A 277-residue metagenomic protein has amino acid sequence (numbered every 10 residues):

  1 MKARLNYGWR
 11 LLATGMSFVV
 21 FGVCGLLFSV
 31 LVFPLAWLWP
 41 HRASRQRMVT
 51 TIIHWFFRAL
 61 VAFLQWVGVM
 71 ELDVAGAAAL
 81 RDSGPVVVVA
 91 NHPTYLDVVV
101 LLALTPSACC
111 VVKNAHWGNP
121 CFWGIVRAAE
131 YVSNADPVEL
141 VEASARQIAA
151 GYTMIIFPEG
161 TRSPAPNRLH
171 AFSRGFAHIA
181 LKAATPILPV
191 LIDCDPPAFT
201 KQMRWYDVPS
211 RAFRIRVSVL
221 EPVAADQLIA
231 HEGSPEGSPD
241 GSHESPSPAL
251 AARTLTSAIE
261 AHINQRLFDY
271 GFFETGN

Functional and structural regions predicted by a protein language model:
M1-V86: Membrane-anchoring hydrophobic helices of lipid-metabolizing enzymes
R4, C109, V138-N277: Non-catalytic C-terminal accessory region of glycerolipid acyltransferases and related lyso-lipid remodeling enzymes
S29, A59, P120-G124, S210 (+1 more regions): Generic alpha-helical secondary structure signal
P34-W55, W66-V67, D82-D136: Catalytic core of membrane glycerolipid acyltransferases/transacylases, capturing the structured, soluble-facing
A59-L60, L96, C121, E142-A143 (+1 more regions): Short Gly/charged-rich anion-binding patches and loops
L64-Q65, V126, Q147, A180: A generic structural signal for well-ordered alpha-helical segments
V67-V74, N134-V138, F199-Q202: Short gly/ser/thr-rich secondary-structure transition/capping motifs
V69-E71, S107, A128, G151 (+1 more regions): A generic structural signal for alpha->beta connector loops
